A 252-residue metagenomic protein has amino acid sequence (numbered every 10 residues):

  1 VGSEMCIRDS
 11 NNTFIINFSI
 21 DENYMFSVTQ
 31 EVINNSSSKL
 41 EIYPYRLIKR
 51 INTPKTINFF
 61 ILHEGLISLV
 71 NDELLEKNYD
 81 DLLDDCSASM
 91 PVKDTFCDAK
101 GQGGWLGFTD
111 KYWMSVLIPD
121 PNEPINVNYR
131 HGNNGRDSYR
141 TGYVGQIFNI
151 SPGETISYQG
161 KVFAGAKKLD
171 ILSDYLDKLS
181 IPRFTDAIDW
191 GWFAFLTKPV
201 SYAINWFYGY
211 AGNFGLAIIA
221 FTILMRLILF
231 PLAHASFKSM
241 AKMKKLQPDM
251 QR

Functional and structural regions predicted by a protein language model:
V1, F163-A217: Interfacial loop/helix-cap signal at membrane boundaries in integral membrane proteins
V1-E4, R8-P182: Soluble non-transmembrane domains of integral membrane proteins
Q30, I228-R252: Membrane-interface amphipathic helices and adjacent TM-edge segments
D120, Y208, G212, I228-L232: Hydrophobic alpha-helix feature that most strongly marks membrane-spanning transmembrane helices and their immediate
G153, F207, R226, M250: Conserved hydrophobic/aromatic pocket- or pore-lining residues that grip, position, or stack substrates in active sites
